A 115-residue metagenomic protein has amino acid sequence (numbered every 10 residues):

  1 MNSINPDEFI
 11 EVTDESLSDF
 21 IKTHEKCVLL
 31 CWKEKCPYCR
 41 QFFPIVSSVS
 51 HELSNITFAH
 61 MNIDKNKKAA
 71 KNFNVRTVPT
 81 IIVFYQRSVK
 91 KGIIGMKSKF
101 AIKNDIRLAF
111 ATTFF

Functional and structural regions predicted by a protein language model:
M1-C27, D105-F115: N-terminal leader/targeting and pre-domain segments
S3, L30, Q41-F43, K65-K68 (+1 more regions): Mobile acidic interaction elements
E11-V12, C31, S47-S50, S54-K68: Thiol-based oxidoreductase modules, predominantly thioredoxin-like and allied folds used for disulfide exchange
S16-V49: Local sequence-structure signature of Cys/Sec-based thiol-disulfide redox active-site neighborhoods
S18, K67-A70: Short hydrophobic/charged patches on amphipathic alpha-helices used for structural packing and interfaces
F73-F84: Structural micro-motif
I82-F115: Non-catalytic, surface beta->alpha helical segment in thiol-disulfide oxidoreductase systems
